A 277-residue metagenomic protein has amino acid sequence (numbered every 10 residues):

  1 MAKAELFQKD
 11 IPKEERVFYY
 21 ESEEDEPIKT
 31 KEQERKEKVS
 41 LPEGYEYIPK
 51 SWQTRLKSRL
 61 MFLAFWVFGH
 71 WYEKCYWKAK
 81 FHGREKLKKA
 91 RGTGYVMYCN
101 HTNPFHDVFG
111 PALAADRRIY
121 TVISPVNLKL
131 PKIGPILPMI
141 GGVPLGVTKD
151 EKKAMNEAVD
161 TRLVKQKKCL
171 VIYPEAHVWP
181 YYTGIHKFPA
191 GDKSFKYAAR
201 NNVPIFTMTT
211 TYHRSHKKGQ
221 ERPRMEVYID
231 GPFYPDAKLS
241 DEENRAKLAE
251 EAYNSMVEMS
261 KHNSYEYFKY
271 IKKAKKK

Functional and structural regions predicted by a protein language model:
A2-V39, N156-K277: Non-catalytic C-terminal accessory region of glycerolipid acyltransferases and related lyso-lipid remodeling enzymes
A2-V96, H106-G110, K275-K277: Membrane-anchoring hydrophobic helices of lipid-metabolizing enzymes
G69, P111-A112, G134, D160 (+1 more regions): Short amphipathic alpha-helical segments and helix-helix/interface helices
F81, T121, G142-P144, I205 (+1 more regions): Conserved beta-strand scaffold positions in the cores of enzyme catalytic domains, especially in NTP/NDP-utilizing
E85, H101-N103, G110, A176-H177 (+1 more regions): Short, flexible active-site-adjacent loop segments at beta-strand->alpha-helix junctions, enriched in small/polar
K89-K149: Catalytic core of membrane glycerolipid acyltransferases/transacylases, capturing the structured, soluble-facing
N103, E151, H186-A190: Short, glycine/acidic-rich beta->alpha junctions
K149-M155: Glycine-rich anion/phosphate-binding loops
